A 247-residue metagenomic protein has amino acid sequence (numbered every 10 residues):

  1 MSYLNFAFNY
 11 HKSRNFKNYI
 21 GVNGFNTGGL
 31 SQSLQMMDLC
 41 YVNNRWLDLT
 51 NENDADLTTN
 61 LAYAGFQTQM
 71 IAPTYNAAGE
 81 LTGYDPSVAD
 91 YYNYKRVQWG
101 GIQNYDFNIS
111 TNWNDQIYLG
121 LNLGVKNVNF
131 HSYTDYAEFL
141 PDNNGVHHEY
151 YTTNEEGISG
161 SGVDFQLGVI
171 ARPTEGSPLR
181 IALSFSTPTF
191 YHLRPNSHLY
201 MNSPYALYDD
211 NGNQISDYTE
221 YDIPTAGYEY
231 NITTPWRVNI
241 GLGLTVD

Functional and structural regions predicted by a protein language model:
S2-D247: Outer-membrane beta-barrel porins/channels
